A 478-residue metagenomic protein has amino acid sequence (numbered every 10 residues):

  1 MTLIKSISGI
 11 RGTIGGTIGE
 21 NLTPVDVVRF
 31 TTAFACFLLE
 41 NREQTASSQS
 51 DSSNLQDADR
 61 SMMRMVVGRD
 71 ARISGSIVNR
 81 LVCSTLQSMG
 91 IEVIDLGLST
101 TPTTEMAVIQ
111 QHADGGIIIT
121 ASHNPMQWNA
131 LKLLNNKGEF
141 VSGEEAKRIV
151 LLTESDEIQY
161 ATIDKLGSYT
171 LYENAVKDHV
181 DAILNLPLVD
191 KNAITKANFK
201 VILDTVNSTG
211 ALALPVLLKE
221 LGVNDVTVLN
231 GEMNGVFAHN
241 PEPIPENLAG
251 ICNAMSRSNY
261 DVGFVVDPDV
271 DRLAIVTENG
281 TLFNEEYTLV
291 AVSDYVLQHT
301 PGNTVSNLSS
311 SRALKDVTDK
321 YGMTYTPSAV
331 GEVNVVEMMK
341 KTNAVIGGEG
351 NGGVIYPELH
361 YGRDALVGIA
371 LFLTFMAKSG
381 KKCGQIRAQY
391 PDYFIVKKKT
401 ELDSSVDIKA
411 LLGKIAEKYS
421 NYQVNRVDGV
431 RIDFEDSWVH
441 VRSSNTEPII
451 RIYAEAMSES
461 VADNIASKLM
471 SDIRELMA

Functional and structural regions predicted by a protein language model:
M1-S84, S88-M89, S168-F199: An N-terminal, well-structured beta->alpha segment
T13, N129-S258: Gly/Ser/Thr-enriched, mixed-charge loops and adjacent short helices that form phosphate/oxyanion-binding elements
C36, D51-Q56, S61-W128, V216-V276: N-terminal small/polar loop signature for handling phosphorylated ligands or for N-terminal nucleophile
V67-R69, L203-T205, T277, E358 (+1 more regions): Short glycine-centered, acidic/aromatic-flanked micro-motifs in structured strand/loop junctions that mark active-site
L96, R148-D181, N185, T277-G350 (+1 more regions): Proline/glycine-rich low-complexity loops and linkers
L133-N136, A274-E278, I355-P357: Short beta-strand-to-turn element immediately C-terminal to the catalytic PLP-Schiff-base lysine in fold type I
V262, T300-A478: Phosphate-binding and adjacent anionic-ligand microenvironments
